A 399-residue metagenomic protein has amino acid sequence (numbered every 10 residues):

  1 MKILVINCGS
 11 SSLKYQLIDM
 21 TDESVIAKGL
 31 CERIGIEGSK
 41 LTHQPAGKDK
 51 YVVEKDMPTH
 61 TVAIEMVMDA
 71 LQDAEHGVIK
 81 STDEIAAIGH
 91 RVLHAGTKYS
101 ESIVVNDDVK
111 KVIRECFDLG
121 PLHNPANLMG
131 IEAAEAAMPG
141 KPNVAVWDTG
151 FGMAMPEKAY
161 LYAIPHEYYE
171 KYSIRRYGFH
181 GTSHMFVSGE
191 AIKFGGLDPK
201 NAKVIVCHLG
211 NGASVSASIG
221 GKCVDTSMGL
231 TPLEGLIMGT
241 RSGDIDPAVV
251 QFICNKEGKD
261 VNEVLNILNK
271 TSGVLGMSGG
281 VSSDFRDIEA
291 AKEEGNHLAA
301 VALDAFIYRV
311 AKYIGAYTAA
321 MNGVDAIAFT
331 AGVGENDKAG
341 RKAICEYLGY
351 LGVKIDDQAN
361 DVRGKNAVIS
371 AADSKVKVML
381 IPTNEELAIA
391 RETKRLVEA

Functional and structural regions predicted by a protein language model:
M1-L4: Extreme N-terminal starter segment of soluble prokaryotic enzymes
S12-M57, G229: Short glycine-rich, Thr/Ser-proximal phosphate-binding strand/loop in the N-terminal lobe of ATP-dependent enzymes
A70-I85, A191-D198, I314-D325: Phosphate/pyrophosphate-binding loops at sites that engage ATP/ADP/AMP, CoA/4′-phosphopantetheine, polyphosphate
L71-H123, V144, G150-L161: Short beta-strand-loop/turn "lid" adjacent to the catalytic site in phosphate-handling enzymes
F151-K256: Glycine-rich phosphate-binding loop of actin/hexokinase-like ATP-binding domains
I219, V224-D260, N266, A331-V362: Catalytic phosphate/nucleotide-handling subdomain of diverse soluble enzymes
E257-A302: A mobile "lid/hinge" subdomain adjacent to the ATP/sugar-phosphate binding pocket shared across diverse ATP-dependent
A300, D304-D325, G334-A399: Internal helix-turn-beta structural module
